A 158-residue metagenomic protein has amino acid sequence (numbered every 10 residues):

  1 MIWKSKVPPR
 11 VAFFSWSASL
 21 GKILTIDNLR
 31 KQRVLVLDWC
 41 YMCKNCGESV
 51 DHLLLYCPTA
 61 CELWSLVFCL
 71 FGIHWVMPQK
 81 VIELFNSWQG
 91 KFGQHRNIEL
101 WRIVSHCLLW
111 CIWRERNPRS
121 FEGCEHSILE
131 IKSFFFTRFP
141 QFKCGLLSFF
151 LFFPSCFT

Functional and structural regions predicted by a protein language model:
M1-G47, C111, T158: Helix/loop segments that flank and initiate small ligand/metal-binding modules
M1-K4, Q89-E99, N117-E125: Short, solvent-exposed helix-loop connector elements
V11, L29-N86: Short Cys/His-based metal-binding microdomains
T25-L29, L63-C69, R116-C124: Short amphipathic alpha-helical interface patches used for protein-protein assembly/oligomerization
C43-G47, I112-C124, I128, F139: Residues that mediate protein self-association or partner binding, especially in amphipathic alpha-helical
V67, F85-Q89, I131-F139: Amphipathic alpha-helical coiled-coil/leucine-zipper-like oligomerization segments
E99-N117: Charged alpha-helix within mobile-element recombinases
T137-T158: C-terminal helix/juxtamembrane-tail motif
